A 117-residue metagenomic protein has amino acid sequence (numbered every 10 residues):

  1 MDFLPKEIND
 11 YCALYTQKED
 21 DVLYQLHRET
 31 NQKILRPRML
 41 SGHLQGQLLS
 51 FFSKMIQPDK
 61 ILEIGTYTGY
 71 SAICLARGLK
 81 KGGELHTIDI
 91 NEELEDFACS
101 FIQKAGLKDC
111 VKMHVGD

Functional and structural regions predicted by a protein language model:
M1-D20: N-terminal auxiliary segments of SAM/dcSAM-dependent transferases
L14, R36-P37, E63, H86: Conserved short-loop catalytic and cofactor-binding motifs
Q17-D20, L35, P58, E84: Alpha-helix boundary/capping and short turn/kink residues
Q17-K18, I34-L48: Conserved SAM-binding loop and adjacent beta-strand
L26: Beta-strand-loop-alpha "switch" segments that mediate conformational coupling across diverse proteins
H43-D117: S-adenosylmethionine/decaboxylated-SAM
